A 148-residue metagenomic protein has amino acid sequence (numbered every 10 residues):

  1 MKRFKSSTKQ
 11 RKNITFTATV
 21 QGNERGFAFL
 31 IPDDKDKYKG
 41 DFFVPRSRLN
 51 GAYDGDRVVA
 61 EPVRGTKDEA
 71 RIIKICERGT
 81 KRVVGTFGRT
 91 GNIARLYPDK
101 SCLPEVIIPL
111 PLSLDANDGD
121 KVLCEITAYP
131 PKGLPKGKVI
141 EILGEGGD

Functional and structural regions predicted by a protein language model:
M1-D148: Charge-lined substrate channels and their catalytic hotspots, especially those that engage the 3′ end of RNA
